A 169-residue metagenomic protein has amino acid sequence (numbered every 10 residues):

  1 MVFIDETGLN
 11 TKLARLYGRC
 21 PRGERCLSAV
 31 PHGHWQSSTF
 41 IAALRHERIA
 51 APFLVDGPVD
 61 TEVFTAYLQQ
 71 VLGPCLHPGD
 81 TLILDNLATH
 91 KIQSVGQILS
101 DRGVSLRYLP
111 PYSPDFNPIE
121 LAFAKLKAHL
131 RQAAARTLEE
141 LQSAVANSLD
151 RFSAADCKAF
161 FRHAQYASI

Functional and structural regions predicted by a protein language model:
M1-I169: Short functional hotspots at interaction and active-site rims
